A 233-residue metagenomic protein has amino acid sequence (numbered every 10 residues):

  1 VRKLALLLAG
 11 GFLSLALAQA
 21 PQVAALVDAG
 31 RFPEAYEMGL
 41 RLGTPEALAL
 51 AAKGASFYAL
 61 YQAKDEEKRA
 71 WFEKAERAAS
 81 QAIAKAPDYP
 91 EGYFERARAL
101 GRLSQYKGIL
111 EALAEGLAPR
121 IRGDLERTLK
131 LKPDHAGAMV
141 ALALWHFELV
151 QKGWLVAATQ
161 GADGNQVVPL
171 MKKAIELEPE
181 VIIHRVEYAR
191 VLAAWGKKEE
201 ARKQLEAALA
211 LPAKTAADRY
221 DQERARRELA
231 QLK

Functional and structural regions predicted by a protein language model:
A5-S14: Bacterial N-terminal signal peptides
A16-V23: Boundary at the C-terminal end of the N-terminal hydrophobic targeting segment
A20, A49, K53-S56, F94 (+5 more regions): TPR/TPR-like alpha-solenoid signature
A25-L26, R31-E34, K53-D88, R98-D134 (+3 more regions): Short coil/linker segments at helix-helix boundaries
L40-Y58, Y89-E91: Short, charge-rich amphipathic alpha-helical segments embedded in non-transmembrane helical bundles/solenoids
G43, P119-R122, D163-V168, A193 (+1 more regions): TPR/TPR-like (Sel1-like) alpha-helical repeat modules
I182-E187, A194, R202, E206-K233: Terminal, low-structured helical/coil segments at or just beyond the last alpha-helical repeat
